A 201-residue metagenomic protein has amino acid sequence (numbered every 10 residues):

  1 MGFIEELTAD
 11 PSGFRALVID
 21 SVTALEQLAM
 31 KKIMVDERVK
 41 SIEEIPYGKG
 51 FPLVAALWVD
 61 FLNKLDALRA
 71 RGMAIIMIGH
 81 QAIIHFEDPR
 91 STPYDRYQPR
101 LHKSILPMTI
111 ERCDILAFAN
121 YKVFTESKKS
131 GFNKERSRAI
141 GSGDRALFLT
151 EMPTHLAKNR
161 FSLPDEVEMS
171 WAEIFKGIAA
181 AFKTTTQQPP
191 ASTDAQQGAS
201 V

Functional and structural regions predicted by a protein language model:
M1-R15: Nucleotide-state-sensitive switch-loop elements of NTP-binding domains
G2-E6, L62-N63, F132: Short alpha-helical segments and helix-capping/turn motifs at coil-helix boundaries
P11-A16, K49, L53: Hydrophobic/aromatic-rich structural module bridging two neighboring secondary-structure elements via a short loop
S12, R71, E111: Structured loop/turn residues at beta-strand edges in well-structured enzyme cores
A16-I19, A74-G79, L116-F118, F148: A structural signal for short, well-ordered beta-strand segments and their strand-loop junctions that often border
V22-I105: P-loop NTPase motor core
I84-V201: Conserved GTP-binding G-domain of TRAFAC-class P-loop NTPases and closely related GTPase folds
